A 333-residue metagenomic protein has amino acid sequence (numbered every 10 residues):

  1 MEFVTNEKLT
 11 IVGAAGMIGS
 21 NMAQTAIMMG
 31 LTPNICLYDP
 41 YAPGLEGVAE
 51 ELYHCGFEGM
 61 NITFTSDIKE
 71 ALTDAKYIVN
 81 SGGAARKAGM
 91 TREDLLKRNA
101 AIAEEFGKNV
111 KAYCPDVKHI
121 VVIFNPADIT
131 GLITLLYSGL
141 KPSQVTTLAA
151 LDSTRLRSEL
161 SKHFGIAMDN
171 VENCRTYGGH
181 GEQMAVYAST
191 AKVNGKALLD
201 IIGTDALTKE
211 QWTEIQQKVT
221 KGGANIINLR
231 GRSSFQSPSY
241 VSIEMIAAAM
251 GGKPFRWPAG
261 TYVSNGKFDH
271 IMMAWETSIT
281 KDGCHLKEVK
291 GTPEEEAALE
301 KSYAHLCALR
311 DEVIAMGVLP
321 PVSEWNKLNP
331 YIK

Functional and structural regions predicted by a protein language model:
N6, L31-K76, A84, D311-V318: Conserved N-terminal Rossmann-fold NAD(P) cofactor-binding segment
I11-V12, L37: Hydrophobic Val/Ile/Leu positions in short beta-strands of Rossmann-like dinucleotide-binding domains
A15: Conserved glycine-rich cofactor-binding loop
G19-S20: N-terminal Rossmann-fold NAD(P) dinucleotide-binding loop
M28-N34, G139-P142: Conserved S-adenosyl-L-methionine
C55-H119: Rossmann-like NAD(P)-binding element
T91-E159: Rossmann-like NAD(P)(H) cofactor-binding subdomain of soluble oxidoreductases
S138-S143, S153-K333: C-terminal substrate-binding/catalytic lobe of Rossmann-fold NAD(P)-dependent dehydrogenases
